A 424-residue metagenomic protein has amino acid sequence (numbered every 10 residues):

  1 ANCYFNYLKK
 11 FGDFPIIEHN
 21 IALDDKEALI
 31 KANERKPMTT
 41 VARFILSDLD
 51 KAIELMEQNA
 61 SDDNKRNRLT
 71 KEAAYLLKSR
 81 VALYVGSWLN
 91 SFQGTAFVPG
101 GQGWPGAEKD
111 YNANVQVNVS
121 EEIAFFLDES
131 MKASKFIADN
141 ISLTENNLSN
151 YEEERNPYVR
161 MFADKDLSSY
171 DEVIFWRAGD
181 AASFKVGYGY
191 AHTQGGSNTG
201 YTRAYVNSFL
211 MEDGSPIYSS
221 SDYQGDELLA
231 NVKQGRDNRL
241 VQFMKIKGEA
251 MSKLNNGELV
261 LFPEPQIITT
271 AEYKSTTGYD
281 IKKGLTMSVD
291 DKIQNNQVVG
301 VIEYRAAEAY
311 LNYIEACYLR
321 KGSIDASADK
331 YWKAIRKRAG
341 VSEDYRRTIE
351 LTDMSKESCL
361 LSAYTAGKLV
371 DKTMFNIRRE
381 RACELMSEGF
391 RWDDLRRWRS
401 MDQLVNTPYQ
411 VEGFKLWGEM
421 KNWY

Functional and structural regions predicted by a protein language model:
N2-H192, Y223-Y424: Acidic/polar-rich alpha-helix caps and helix-coil junctions
T193-D222, G235: Segments forming glycine/polar-rich beta-alpha architectures that bind adenosine-containing cofactors
